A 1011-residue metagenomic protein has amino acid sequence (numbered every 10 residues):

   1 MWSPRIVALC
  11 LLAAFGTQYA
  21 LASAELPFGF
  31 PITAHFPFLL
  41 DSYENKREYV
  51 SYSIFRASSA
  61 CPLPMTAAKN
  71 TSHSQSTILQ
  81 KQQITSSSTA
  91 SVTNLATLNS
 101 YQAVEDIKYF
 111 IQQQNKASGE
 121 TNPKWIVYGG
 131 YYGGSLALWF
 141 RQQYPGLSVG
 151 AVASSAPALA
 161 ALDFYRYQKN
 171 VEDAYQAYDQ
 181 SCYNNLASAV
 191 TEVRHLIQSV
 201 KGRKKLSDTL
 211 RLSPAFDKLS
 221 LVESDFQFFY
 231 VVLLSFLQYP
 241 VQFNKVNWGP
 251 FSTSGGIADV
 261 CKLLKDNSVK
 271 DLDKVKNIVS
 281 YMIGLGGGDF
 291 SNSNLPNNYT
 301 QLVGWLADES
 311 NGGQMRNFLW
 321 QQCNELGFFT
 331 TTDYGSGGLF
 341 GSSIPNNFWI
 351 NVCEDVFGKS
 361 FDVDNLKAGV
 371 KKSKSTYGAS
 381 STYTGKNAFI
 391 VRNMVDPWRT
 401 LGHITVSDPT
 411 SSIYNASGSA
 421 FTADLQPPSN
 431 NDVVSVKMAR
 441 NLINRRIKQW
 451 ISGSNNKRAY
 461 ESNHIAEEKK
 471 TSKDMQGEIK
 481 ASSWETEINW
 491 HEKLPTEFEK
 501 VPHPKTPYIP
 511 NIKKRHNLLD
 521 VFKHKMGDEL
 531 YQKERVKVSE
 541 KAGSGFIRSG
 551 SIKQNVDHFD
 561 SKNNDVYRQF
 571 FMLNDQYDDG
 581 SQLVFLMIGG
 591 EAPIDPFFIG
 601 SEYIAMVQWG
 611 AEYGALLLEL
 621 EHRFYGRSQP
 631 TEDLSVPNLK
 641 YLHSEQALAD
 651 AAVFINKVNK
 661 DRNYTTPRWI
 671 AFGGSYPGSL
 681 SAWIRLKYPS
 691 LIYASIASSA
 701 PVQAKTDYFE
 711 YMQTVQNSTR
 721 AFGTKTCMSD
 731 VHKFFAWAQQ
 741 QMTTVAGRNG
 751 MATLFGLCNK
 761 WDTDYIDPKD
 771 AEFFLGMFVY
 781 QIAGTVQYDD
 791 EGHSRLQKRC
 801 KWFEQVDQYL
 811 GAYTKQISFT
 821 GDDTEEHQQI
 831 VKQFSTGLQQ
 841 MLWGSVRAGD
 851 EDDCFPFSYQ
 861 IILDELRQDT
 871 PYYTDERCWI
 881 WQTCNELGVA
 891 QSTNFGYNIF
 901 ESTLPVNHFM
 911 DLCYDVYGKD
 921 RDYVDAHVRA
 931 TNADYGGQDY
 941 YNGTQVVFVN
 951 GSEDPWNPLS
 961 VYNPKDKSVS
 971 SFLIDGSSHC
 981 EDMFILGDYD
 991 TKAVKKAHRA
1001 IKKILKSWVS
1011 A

Functional and structural regions predicted by a protein language model:
W2-Q83, A90, T97, A420 (+5 more regions): Catalytic-loop region of hydrolases
S72, T77-K81, P157, S419 (+4 more regions): Short beta-to-alpha linker loops that shape the active-site pocket of alpha/beta-hydrolase fold enzymes
K81-T93, L162, F624-P637, D982: Glycine-rich "HGGG/HGxG" loop immediately N-terminal to the catalytic nucleophile of the alpha/beta-hydrolase
L95-N115, L639-N659: Alpha/beta-hydrolase active-site loop
G119-Y131, Y664-S675: Alpha/beta-hydrolase fold nucleophile elbow
G129-W139, G673-W683: Glycine-rich nucleophile elbow surrounding the catalytic serine of serine-hydrolase chemistry
G146-L264, S690-Q808: A catalytic-pocket lid/entrance helix-loop region that shapes and gates access to the active site across common
F226-G477, D770-A1011: C-terminal subdomain of alpha/beta-hydrolase-fold enzymes, centered on the catalytic histidine and its supporting
